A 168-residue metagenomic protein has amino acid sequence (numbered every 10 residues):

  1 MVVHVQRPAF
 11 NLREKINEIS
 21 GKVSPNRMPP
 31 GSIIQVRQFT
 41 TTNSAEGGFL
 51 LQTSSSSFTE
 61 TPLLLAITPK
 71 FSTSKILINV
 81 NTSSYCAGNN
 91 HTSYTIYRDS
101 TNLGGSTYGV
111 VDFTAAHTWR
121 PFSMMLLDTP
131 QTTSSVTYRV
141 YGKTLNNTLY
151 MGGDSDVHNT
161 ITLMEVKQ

Functional and structural regions predicted by a protein language model:
V2-G48, Q168: Glycine-rich, low-complexity segments
T40, G47-T53, S57, A66-Q168: Terminal beta-strand-rich extracellular "head" domains that mediate receptor/glycan or other ligand binding
T59-T61: Short, solvent-exposed loop/turn segments enriched in Ser/Thr/Gly
